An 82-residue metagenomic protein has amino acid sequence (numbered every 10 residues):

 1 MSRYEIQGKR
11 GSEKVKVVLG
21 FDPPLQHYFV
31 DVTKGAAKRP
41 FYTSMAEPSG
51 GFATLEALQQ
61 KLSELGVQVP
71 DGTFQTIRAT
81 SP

Functional and structural regions predicted by a protein language model:
M1-K14, P40-Y42, S49: Negatively charged, low-complexity tracts enriched in Asp/Glu with abundant Ser/Thr
Q7, S12, L25-H27, D31 (+2 more regions): A generic structural micro-environment signature that highlights single residues at secondary-structure boundaries
V15-M45: A short, structured beta-strand/loop element
A37-P82: Mixed-charge, Lys/Arg-enriched low-complexity segments
